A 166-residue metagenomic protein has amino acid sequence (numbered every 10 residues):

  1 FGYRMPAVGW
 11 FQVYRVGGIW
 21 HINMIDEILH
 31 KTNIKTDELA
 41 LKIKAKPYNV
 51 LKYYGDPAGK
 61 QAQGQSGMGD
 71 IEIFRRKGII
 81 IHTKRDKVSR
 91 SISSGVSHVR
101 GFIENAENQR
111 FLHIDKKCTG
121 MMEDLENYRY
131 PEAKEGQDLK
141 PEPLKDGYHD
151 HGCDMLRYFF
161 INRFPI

Functional and structural regions predicted by a protein language model:
F1-V13: Gly/Thr-rich phosphate-binding beta-strand-loop-beta motif of the actin/hexokinase/Hsp70
Y3, G69, D150: Short, well-structured alpha-helical interface segments that form or flank functional binding sites
P6, L51, C153: Residue-level detector of short, conserved catalytic/binding motifs and their immediate flanks
G9, G17-L144, F164-I166: Mg2+-dependent endonuclease catalytic cores in nucleic-acid-processing enzymes, primarily RNase H-like
L144-P165: Acidic, Mg2+-coordinating catalytic module of metal-dependent nucleases/exonucleases that use a two-metal-ion mechanism
